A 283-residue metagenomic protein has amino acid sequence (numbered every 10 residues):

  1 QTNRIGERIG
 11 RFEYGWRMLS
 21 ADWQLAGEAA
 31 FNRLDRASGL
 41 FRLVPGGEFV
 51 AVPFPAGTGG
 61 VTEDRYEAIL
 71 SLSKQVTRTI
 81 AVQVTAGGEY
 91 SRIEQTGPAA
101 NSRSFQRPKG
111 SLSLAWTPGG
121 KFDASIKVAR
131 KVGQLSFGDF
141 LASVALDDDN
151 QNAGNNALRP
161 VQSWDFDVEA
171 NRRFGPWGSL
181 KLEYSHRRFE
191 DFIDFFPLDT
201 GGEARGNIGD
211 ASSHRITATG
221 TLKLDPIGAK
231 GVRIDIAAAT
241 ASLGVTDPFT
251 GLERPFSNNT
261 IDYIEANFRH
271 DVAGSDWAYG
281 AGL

Functional and structural regions predicted by a protein language model:
Q1, R36-V44, F49, E94-N101 (+4 more regions): Outer-membrane beta-barrel translocator domains and adjoining extracellular loop/strand segments of Gram-negative
Q1-N101, A115-T117, D123, I216-L222 (+1 more regions): Face-selective signature of the C-terminal outer-membrane beta-barrel domain
N3-E7, R17, G57-V61, F122 (+4 more regions): Outer-membrane beta-barrel signature, preferentially recognizing the C-terminal barrel domain of Gram-negative
I5, L19, A30-R36, T79-A81 (+6 more regions): Structural signature of outer-membrane beta-barrel domains
R11, G110-S111, D167: Short beta-alpha junctions and helix-cap segments that line functional grooves
L25-G27, G110-L112, D262: One face of beta-strands
S91, Y184-R188, G206-L283: Gram-negative outer-membrane beta-barrel transporters
